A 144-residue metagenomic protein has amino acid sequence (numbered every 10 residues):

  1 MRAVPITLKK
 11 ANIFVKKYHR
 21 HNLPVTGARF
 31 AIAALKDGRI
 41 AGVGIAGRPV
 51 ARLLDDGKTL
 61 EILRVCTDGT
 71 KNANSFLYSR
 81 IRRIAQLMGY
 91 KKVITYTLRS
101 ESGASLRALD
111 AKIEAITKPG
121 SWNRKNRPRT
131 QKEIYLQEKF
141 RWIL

Functional and structural regions predicted by a protein language model:
M1-T26: Short amphipathic alpha-helix that is part of the acyltransferase structural core
P5, R29, G47-I134: Acyl-donor binding region in acyl/amide transferases
V15, R29-G44: Conserved beta-hairpin
A33-L35, R141-L144: Short, well-ordered beta-strand micro-motif
Y135-F140: Class I (Rossmann-like) S-adenosyl-L-methionine-dependent methyltransferase catalytic domain, capturing the SAM-binding
